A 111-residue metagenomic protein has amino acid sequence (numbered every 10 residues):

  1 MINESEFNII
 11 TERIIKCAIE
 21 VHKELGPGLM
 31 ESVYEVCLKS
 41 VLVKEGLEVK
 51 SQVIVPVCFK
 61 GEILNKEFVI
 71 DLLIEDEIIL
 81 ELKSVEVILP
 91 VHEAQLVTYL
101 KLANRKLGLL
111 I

Functional and structural regions predicted by a protein language model:
M1-E48, L107: Solvent-exposed, charged helical/coil patches that constitute nucleic-acid or partner-interaction surfaces
I2-I15, C58-I74: Accessory recognition modules or surfaces
G26, I70-I88, Y99: Conserved catalytic cores of phosphodiester-cleaving nucleases, focusing on short active-site segments
V43-F59: A short acidic/basic microdomain associated with nuclease active sites
L47, E62, E77-I78: Well-ordered beta-strand scaffold positions
K83-I111: Nucleic-acid nuclease catalytic cores
